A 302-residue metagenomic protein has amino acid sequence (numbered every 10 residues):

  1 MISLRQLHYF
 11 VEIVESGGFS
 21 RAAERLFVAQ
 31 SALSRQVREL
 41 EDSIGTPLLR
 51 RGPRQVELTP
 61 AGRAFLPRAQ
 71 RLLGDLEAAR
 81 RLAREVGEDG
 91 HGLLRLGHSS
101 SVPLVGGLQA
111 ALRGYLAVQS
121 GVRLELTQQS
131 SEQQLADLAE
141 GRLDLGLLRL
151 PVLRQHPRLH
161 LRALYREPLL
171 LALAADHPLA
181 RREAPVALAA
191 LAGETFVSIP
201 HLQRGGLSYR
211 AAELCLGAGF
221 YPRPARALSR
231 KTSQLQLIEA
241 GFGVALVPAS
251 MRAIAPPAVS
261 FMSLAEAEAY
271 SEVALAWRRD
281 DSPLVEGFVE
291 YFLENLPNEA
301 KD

Functional and structural regions predicted by a protein language model:
L7, S43-I44, F65-G87, S100: Alpha-helical linker/hinge and terminal dimerization helices associated with HTH transcriptional regulators
V11-A32, P53: Short helix-boundary/capping micro-motifs
E41-R63: A short LG(V/I)-centered, amphipathic sequence patch enriched for acidic residue(s) preceding the LG motif
R81, E88-Q119, R123-T127, E132-A136: N-terminal winged-helix
G106-L108, P185-V186, E194-A218, V285-G287 (+1 more regions): Secondary-structure junction motif
A110-G114, S130-L173, R182, E239-F242 (+1 more regions): Short beta-strand-centered segments that line the small-molecule binding cleft or hinge of alpha/beta clamshell
H160-H201, Y270-D280, L293: Hydrophobic/proline-rich hinge and linker segments of small-molecule sensing/allosteric domains, predominantly
S250-M251, S260-D302: A late-sequence structural motif
